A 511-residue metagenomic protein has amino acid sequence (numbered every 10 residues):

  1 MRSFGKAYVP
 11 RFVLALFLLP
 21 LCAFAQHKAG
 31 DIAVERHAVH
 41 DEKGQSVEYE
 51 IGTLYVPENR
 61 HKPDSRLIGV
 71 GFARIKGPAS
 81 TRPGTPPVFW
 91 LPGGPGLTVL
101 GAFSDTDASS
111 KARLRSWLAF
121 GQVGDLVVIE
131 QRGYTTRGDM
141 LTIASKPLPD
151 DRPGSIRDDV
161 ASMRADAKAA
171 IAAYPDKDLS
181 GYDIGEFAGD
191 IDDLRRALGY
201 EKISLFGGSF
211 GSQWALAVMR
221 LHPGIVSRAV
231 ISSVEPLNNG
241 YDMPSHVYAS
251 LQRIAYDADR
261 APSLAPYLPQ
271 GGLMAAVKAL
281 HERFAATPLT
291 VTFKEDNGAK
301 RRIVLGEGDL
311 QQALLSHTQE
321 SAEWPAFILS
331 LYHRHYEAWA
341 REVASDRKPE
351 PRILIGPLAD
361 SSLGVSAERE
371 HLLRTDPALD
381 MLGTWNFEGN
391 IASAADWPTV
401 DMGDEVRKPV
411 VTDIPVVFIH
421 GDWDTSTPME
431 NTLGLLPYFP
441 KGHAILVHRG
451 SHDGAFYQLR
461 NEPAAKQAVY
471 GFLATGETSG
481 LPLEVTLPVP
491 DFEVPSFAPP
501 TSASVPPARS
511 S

Functional and structural regions predicted by a protein language model:
M1-S3, L21, D360: The N-terminal extracellular segments of secreted preproproteins, especially immediately downstream of signal
R2-V13: Bacterial N-terminal signal peptides that target proteins for export
F12-L21: Bacterial N-terminal signal peptides
Q26-V304, L358-S511: Gly/Pro-rich cap/lid or specificity-loop segments adjacent to the active site
V234, E323-V343, H371-D380, T486: Short alpha-helical "patches" and their helix-cap loops
R302-H335: P-loop NTPase catalytic cores that bind/hydrolyze ATP
R334-A367: Long, low-complexity segments enriched in small/aliphatic residues
